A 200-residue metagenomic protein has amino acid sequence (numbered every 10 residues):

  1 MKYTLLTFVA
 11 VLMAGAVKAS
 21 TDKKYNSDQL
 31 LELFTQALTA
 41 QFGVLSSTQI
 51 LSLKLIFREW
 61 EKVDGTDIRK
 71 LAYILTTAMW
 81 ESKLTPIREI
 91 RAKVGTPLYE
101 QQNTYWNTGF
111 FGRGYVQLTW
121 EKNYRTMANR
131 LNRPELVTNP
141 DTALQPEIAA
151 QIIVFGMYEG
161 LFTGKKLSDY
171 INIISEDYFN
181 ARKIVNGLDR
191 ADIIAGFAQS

Functional and structural regions predicted by a protein language model:
M1-D22: Single-pass alpha-helical membrane anchors
Y25-I50, L55, G65, R69-M157: Peptidoglycan-targeting cell-wall enzymes and recognition modules
R58-E59: Amphipathic, Lys/Arg- and hydrophobic-enriched alpha-helical face
K62-I68, N172-S175: Surface-exposed acidic, glycine-flexible loop patches that form ligand/cofactor-binding and adhesion interfaces
V63, W80-I90, F162-G164, L188-A195: Secretory-pathway/luminal and periplasmic proteins that interact with or process carbohydrate-rich
A78-S82, S168-R190: Acidic helix/loop microenvironments that form the catalytic cleft of cell-wall polysaccharide enzymes
Y124-V137, M157-I173, D177, D192: Substrate-binding/catalytic groove segments of enzymes that remodel or degrade extracellular structural polymers
F197-S200: Protruding loop/beta-arch "assembly-hinge" segments enriched in small, turn-prone residues
